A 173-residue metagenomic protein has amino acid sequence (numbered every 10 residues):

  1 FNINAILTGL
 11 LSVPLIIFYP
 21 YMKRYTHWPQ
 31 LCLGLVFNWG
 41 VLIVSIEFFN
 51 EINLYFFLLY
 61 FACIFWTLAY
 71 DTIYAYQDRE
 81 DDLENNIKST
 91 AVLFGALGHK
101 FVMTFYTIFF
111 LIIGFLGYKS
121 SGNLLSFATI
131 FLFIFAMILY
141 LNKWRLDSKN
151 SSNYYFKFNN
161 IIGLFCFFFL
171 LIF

Functional and structural regions predicted by a protein language model:
F1-L58, F115, I138-R145, N150: Intramembrane alpha-helical segments
V13-I16, F37-N38, C63, Y106-F110 (+2 more regions): Residue-level recognition of pore/gate-forming positions within transmembrane alpha-helices of multi-pass
I16-P20, A62-T67, Y74, L132-L139: Alpha-helical transmembrane segments of multi-pass membrane proteins
P29, D78, N159: Residue-level signal for inorganic ion chemistry
C32-I46, L93, F156-L170: Small-residue-rich segments of transmembrane alpha-helices in multi-pass membrane proteins, especially helix faces
Y55-W66, G122-T129: Alpha-helical transmembrane segments
I64-I112, K143-W144, N150-F156: Solvent-exposed interhelical
F115-F173: Extended hydrophobic alpha-helices typical of membrane-associated regions
